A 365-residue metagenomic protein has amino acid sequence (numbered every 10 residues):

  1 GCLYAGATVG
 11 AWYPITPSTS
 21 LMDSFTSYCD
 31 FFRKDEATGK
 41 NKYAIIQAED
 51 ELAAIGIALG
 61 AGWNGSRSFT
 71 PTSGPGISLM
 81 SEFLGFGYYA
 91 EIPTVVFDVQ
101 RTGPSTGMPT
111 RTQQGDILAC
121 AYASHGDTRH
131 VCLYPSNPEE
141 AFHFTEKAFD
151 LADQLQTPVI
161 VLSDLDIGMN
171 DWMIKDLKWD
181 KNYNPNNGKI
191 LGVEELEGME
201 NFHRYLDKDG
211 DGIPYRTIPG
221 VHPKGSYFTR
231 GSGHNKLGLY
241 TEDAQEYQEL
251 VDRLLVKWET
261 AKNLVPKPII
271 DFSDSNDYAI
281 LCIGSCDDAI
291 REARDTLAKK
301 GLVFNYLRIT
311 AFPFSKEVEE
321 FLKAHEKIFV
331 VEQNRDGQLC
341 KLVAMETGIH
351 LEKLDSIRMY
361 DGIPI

Functional and structural regions predicted by a protein language model:
G1-A123, R129-H130, P135, L351: Thiamine diphosphate
L3-A5, F144, F149-I365: Flexible, low-complexity linker and terminal segments
I15, E51, G74, P138 (+3 more regions): Short, surface-exposed acidic/glycine-rich loop or hinge patches that mediate macromolecular interfaces
T19-S20, G103-S105, E140-A141, G168-D171: Short, well-ordered, mixed-charge alpha-helical segments that flank or form enzyme active sites
A53-I57, D116, E140, F144 (+2 more regions): Catalytic-loop motifs flanking and including active-site residues across diverse enzymes
M80, A141, I290: Aromatic/hydrophobic pocket-lining residues that form the small-molecule binding cavity in soluble enzyme cores
D127-D150: Active-site/ligand-binding-proximal alpha/beta "capping" segment
